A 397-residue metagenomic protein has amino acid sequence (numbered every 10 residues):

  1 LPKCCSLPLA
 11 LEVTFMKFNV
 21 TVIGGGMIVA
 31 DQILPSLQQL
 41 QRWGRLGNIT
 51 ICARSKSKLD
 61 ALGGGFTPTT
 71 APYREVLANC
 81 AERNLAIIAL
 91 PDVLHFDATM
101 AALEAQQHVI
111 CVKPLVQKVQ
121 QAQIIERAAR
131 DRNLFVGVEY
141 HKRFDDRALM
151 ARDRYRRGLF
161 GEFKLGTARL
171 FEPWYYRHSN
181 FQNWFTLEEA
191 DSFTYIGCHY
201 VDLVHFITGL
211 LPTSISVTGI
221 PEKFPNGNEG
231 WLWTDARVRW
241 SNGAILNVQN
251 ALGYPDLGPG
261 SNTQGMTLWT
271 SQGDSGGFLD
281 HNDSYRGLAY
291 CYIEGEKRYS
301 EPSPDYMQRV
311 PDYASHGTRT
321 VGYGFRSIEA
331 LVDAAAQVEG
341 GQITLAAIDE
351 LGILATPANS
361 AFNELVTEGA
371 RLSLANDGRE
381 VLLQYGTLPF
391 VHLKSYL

Functional and structural regions predicted by a protein language model:
C4-C5: Cysteine-centered motifs
T14-G65: N-terminal Rossmann-like dinucleotide-binding module
L46-N48, G341-N363, E380-L382: Glycine- and charged-residue-rich phosphate/anionic-cofactor binding loop of Rossmann-like
P68-N84: A structured beta-alpha segment of the ubiquitous adenosine-cofactor-binding alpha/beta core
L85, P91-R143, G158: Beta-strand-loop-alpha-helix segment that lines the small-molecule cofactor/substrate pocket of alpha/beta enzymes
A89-L90, L170: Glycine-rich, N-terminal phosphate-binding loop of Rossmann-like dinucleotide-binding domains
K142-E229, W233-V238, I245, D377: Predominantly a Rossmann-like dinucleotide-binding segment in NAD(P)-dependent oxidoreductases
Y195-E296, G317-T320, G324-T344, T367-R371 (+1 more regions): Contiguous beta-strand/loop segments that form the cofactor/metal-binding neighborhood of enzyme cores
